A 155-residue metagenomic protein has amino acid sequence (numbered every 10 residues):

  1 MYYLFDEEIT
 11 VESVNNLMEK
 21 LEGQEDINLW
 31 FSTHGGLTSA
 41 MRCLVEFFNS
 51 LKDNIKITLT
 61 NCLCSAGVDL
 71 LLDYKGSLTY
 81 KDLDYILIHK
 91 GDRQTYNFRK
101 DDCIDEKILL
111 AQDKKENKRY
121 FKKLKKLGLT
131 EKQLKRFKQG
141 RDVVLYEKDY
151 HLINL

Functional and structural regions predicted by a protein language model:
M1-L155: Terminal-region recognition feature
